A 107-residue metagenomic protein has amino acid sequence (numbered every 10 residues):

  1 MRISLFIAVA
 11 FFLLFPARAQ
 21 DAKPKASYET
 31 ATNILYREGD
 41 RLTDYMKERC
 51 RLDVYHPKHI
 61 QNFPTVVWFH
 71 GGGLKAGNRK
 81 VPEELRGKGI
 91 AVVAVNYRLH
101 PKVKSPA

Functional and structural regions predicted by a protein language model:
R2-A8: Sec-dependent signal peptide recognition, specifically the positively charged N-region followed immediately by
V9-R18: Hydrophobic h-region of N-terminal signal peptides that target proteins for export in Gram-negative bacteria
Q20-Q61: N-terminal cap/lid segment of alpha/beta-hydrolase-fold proteins
R41-L42, N78, V95-A107: Catalytic nucleophile-loop/oxyanion-hole region of alpha/beta-hydrolase and closely related hydrolase-like folds
C50, T65, I90: Residue-level detector of short, conserved catalytic/binding motifs and their immediate flanks
N62-G71: Short beta-strand element of the alpha/beta-hydrolase
L74: Active-site proximal helix/loop that lines the substrate pocket of Rossmann-like NAD(P)-dependent oxidoreductase domains
N78-V95: Short amphipathic alpha-helix adjacent to the substrate-entry channel of hydrolases
